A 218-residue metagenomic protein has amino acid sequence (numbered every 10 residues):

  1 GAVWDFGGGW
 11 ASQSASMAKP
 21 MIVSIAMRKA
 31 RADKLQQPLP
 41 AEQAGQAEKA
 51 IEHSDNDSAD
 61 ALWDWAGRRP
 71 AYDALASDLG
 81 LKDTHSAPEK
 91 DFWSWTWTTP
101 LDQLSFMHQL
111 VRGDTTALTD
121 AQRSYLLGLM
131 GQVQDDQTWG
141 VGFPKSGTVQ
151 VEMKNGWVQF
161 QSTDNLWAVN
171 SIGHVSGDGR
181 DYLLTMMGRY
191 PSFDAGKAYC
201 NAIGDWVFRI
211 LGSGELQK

Functional and structural regions predicted by a protein language model:
G1-A11: Short, conserved catalytic-motif segment at the N-terminal edge
G1-A2, S16, L101: Secreted/periplasmic proteins that engage bacterial cell-wall peptidoglycan
G8-W10, S16-A18, S54, A66 (+1 more regions): A mature extracytoplasmic/lumenal domain signature
G9-W10, S24-A30, S124, G147-T148 (+1 more regions): Mature, Sec-exported extracytoplasmic domains of Gram-positive
A11-L35, A50, L184: Active-site SXXK
V23-M27, D60, L104: Short, hydrophobic alpha-helix immediately C-terminal to the catalytic nucleophile
R31-K82, T99-P100: Conserved catalytic neighborhood of penicillin-recognizing serine enzymes
D64-K218: Penicillin-recognizing serine hydrolase domain
